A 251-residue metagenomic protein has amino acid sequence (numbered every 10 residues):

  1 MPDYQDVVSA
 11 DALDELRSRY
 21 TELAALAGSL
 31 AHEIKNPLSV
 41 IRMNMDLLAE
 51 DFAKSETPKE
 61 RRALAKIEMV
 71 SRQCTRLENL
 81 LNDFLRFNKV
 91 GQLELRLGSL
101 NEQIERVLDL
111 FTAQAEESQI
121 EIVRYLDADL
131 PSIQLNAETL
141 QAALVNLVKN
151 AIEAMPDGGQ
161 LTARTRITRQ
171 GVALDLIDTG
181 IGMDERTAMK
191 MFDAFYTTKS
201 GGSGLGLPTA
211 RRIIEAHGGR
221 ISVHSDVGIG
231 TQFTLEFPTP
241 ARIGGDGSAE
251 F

Functional and structural regions predicted by a protein language model:
Y4, V8-A12, A25, L38-T75 (+1 more regions): Histidine phosphotransfer helical core of two-component systems
V7-E33: Conserved HAMP-HisKA connector
R96-L108: A conserved beta-strand-to-alpha-helix junction within the catalytic ATP-binding
E105, E116, E121-P131: Conserved catalytic submotifs in the C-terminal HATPase_c
G158-Q170: Short beta-strand/loop element within the Bergerat-fold HATPase_c
M183-F195: Short conserved segment of the HATPase_c
I213-E215: Detector for a conserved hydrophobic position within an alpha-helical segment of the HATPase_c
G218-G219: Conserved glycine-rich
